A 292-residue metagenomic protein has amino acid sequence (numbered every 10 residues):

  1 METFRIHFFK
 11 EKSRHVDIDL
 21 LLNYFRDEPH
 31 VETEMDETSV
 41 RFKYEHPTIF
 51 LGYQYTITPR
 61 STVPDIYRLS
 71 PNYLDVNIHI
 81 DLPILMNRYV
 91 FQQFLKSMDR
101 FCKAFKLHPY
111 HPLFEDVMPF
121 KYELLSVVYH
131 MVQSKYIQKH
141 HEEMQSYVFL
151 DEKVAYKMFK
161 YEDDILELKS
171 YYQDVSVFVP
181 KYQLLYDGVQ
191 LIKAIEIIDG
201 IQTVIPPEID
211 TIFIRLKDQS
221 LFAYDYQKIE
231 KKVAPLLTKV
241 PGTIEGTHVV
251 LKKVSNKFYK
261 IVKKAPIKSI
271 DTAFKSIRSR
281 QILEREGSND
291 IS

Functional and structural regions predicted by a protein language model:
M1-F50, V148-L150, V154-Y161, N289-S292: Short, extreme N-terminal segment that most often corresponds to the first beta-strand
H15-L20, E123, D225, F258 (+1 more regions): Secondary-structure junction/capping motif
N23-R88, I214, Q219-P235, K239: Short, intrinsically disordered low-complexity segments
D27-V31, A104, S134, L168-Y171 (+4 more regions): Surface-exposed polar/charged interaction patches
E37-R41, P71-K169: Internal, hydrophobic cores of structured domains that mediate oligomerization or house catalytic pockets within large
Q93-R100, A104-P119, Y186, K193-L221 (+4 more regions): Amphipathic alpha-helical protein-interaction segments
E123-K228: Aromatic/basic-lined ligand-recognition segments that form π-stacking hydrophobic pockets flanked by Lys/Arg to engage
Q227-S292: Extended, charged low-complexity segments that frequently continue into or abut oligomerization scaffolds
